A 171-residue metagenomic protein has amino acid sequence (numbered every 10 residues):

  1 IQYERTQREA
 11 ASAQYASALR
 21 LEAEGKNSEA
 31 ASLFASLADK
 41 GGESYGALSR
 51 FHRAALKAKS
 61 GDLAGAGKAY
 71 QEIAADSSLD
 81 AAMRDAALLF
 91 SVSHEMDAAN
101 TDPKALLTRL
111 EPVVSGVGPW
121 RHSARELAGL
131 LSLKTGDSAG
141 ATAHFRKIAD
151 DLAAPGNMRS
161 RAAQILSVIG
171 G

Functional and structural regions predicted by a protein language model:
I1-S17: Transmembrane signal-anchor/signal-peptide helices with a preference for the extracytoplasmic
Q2-R5, S32, S36, W120: Short, well-ordered helical secondary-structure segments
Y3-T6, K26, G42, A64 (+1 more regions): Short hydrophobic/aromatic-rich motifs at helix boundaries and adjacent loops
R5, L21, K40-G41, K57 (+1 more regions): Short, contiguous strand/loop micro-motifs
T6, A10, E22, D62 (+1 more regions): A generic short alpha-helical patch detector that favors 3-5-residue windows in or near N-terminal regions
A13-H52: Short extracytoplasmic
S44, R50, A55-G171: Soluble extracytoplasmic domains of inner/organellar membrane proteins
